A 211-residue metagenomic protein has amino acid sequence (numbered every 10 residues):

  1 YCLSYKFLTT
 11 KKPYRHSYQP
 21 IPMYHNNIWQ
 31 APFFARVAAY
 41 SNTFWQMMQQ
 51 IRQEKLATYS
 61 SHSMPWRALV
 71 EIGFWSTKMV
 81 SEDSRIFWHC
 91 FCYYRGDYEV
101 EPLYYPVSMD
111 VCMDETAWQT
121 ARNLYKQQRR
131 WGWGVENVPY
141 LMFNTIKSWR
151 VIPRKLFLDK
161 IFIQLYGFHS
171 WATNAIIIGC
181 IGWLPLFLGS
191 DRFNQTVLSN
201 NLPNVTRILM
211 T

Functional and structural regions predicted by a protein language model:
Y1-E136: Internal catalytic domains of large membrane-associated glycosyltransferases
I51-R52, S108-T211: Basic/Trp-rich segment in TM-proximal cytosolic loops or flexible interdomain/linker regions
